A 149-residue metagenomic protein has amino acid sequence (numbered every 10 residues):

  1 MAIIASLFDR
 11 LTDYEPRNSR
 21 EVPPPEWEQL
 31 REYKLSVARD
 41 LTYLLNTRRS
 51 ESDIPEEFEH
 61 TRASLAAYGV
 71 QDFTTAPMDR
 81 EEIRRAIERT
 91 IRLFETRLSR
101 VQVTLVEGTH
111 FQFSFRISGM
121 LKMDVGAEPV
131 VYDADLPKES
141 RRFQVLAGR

Functional and structural regions predicted by a protein language model:
M1-P77, E81, K122-R149: Immediate N-terminus of the mature polypeptide
S64, T109-F115: A short, glycine/Asx- and small/polar-enriched loop/turn that sits immediately N-terminal to a beta-strand
I83-F94: Short, solvent-exposed helix-to-loop capping segments enriched in aromatics
L93-E107: Short, well-structured beta-strand/strand-turn elements
T96-L98, H110-Q112, V125-A127: Coil-to-beta-strand transition motifs
I117-L121: A short beta-strand signature
